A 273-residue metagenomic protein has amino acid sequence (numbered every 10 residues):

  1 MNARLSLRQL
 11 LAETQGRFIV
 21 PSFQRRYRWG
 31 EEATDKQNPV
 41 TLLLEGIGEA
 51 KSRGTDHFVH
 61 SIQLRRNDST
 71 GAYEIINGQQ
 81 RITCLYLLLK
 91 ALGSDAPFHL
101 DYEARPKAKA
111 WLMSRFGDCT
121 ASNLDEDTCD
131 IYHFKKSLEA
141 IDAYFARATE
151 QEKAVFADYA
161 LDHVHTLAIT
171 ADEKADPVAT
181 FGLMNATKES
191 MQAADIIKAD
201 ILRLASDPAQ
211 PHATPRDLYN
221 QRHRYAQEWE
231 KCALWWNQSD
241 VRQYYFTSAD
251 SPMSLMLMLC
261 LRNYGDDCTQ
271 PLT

Functional and structural regions predicted by a protein language model:
M1-T273: Covalent nucleotidyltransferase
